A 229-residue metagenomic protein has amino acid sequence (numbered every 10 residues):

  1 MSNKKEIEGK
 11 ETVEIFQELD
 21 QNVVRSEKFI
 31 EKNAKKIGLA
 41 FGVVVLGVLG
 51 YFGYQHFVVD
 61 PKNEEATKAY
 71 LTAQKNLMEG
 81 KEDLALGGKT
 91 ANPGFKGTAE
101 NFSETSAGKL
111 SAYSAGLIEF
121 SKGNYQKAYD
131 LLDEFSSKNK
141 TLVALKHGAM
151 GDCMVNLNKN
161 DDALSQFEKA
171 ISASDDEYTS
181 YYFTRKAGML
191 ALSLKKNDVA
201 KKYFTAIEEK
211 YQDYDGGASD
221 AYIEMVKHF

Functional and structural regions predicted by a protein language model:
S2-V43: N-terminal positive-inside, membrane-proximal cytosolic segments immediately preceding the first
T98-G108, K122, S136-A144, I171-S180 (+1 more regions): Short solvent-exposed coil/turn linkers within tandem alpha-helical repeat scaffolds
